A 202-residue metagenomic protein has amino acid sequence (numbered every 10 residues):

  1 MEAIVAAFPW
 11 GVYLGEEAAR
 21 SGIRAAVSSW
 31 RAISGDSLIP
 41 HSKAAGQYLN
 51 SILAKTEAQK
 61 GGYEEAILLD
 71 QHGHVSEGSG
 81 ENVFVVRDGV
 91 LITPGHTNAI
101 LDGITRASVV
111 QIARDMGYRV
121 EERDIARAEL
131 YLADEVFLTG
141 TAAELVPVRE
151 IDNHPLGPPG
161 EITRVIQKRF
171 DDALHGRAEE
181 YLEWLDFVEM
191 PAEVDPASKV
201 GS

Functional and structural regions predicted by a protein language model:
M1-S202: Helix-start/capping segments and mature chain N-termini
